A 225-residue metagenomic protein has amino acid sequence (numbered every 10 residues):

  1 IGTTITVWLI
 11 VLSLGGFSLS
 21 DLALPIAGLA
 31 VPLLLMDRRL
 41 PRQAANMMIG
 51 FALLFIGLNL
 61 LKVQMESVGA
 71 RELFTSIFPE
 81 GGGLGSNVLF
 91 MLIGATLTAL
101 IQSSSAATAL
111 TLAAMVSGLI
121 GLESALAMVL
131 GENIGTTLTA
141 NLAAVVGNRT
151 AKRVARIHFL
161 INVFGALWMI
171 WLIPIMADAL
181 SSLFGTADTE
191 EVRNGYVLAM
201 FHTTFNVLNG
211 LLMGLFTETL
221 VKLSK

Functional and structural regions predicted by a protein language model:
I1-T4, I49-A52, I56, A95-I101 (+5 more regions): Transmembrane helix-bundle signature of multi-pass membrane transporters/permeases
G2-I10, T136-A143, G165-I173, N209-M213: Alpha-helical transmembrane segments and their lipid-water interface positions in multi-pass membrane proteins
T3-D21, T98-G135, A144-V146, S182 (+1 more regions): Membrane-interfacial helix-loop connectors
V7, A27, A106-V116, A140-F159 (+2 more regions): Re-entrant/interfacial helical elements at transmembrane boundaries that shape and gate the permeation pathway
W8-L22, P41, I77-G83, E123 (+2 more regions): Interfacial loop-to-helix junctions that mark the boundaries of transmembrane helices in multi-pass membrane
M47-T96, A114: Helix-loop-helix hairpins and the membrane-proximal interhelical loops of multi-pass alpha-helical transport proteins
T75-L92, L119-S124, A187-G195: Membrane-interfacial loop-to-helix junctions in multi-pass transporters
V207, L215-K225: Non-transmembrane accessory domains of multi-pass membrane transporters/channels
